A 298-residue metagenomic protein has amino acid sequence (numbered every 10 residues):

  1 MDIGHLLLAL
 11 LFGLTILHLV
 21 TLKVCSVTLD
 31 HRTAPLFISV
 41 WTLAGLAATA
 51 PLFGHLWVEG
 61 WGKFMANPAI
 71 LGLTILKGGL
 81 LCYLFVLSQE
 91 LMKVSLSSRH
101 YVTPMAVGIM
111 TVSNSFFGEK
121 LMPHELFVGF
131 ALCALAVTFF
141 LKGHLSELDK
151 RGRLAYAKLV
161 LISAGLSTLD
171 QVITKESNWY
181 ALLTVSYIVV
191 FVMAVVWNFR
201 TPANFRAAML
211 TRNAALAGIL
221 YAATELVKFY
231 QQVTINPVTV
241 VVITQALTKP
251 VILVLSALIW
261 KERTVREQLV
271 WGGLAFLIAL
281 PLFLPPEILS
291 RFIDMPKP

Functional and structural regions predicted by a protein language model:
M1-T33, Y83, G129, S146-A181 (+4 more regions): Glycine-/small-residue-enriched transmembrane alpha-helix faces in small-molecule transporters and effluxers
L7-T21, V27-Y83, A131-L135, A181-A203 (+3 more regions): Transmembrane alpha-helices of multi-pass small-molecule transport proteins
V27-T33, V86-T103, K120, K175-L182 (+2 more regions): Structural motif at transmembrane-helix junctions in multi-pass transporters
D30-V40, K93-A106, L126-F130, D149-V160 (+2 more regions): Cytoplasmic-side transmembrane-helix entry/capping segments in multi-pass membrane proteins
L46, M105-S113, H124-G143, E267-E287 (+1 more regions): Hydrophobic transmembrane alpha-helices of multi-pass small-molecule transport proteins
G54-N67, G118-M122, T168-Y180, P202-R206 (+2 more regions): Membrane-interface helix termini and inter-helical loops of multi-pass transporters
E59-S97, Y101, G108-T111, I162-L169 (+1 more regions): Specific transmembrane alpha-helical segments of multi-pass solute transporters/efflux pumps, especially DMT/EamA
Q89-E90, A106-V128, K249-V270: C-terminal transmembrane-helix exit sites in multi-pass transporters
